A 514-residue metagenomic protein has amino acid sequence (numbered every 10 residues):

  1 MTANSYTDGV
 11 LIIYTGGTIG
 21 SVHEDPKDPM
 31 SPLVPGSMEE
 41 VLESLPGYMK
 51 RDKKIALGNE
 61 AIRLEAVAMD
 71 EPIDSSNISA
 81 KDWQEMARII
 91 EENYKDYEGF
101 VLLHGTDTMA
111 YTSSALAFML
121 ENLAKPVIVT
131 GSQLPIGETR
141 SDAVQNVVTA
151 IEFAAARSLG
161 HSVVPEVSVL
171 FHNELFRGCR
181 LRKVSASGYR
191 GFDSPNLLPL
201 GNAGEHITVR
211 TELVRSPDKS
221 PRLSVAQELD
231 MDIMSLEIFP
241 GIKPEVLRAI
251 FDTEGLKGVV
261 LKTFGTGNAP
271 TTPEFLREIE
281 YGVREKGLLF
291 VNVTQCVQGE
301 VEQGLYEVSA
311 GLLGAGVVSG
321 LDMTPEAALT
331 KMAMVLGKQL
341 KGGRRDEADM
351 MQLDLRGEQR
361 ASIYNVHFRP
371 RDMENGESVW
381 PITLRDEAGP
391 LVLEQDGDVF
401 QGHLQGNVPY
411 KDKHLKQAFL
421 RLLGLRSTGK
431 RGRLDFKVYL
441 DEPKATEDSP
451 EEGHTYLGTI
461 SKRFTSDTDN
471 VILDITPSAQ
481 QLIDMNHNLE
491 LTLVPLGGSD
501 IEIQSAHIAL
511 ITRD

Functional and structural regions predicted by a protein language model:
T2-E92: ATP/NTP phosphate-donor binding region
T7, I13, S37-K54, R177-T272 (+1 more regions): Accessory alpha-helical/coil subdomains and C-terminal extensions that flank or cap enzyme catalytic cores
L103-K125, T271-I279, V308, L423: Short Gly/Thr/Asp-enriched flexible loops that form oxyanion-binding sites at enzyme active sites
V129-H206: Internal gly/pro-rich beta-alpha loop/helix module that stabilizes soluble enzyme cofactors or their anionic handles
T266-A388, F464: C-terminal non-catalytic interaction/assembly regions of soluble proteins
L425-S427, L440, N486-N488, V494-D514: Exposed low-complexity, polar/acidic, P/S/T/G-rich flexible segments that act as propeptides, protease-susceptible
T428-K437: Short coil-to-beta strand junction motifs in C2/discoidin
Y456-N488, G498: Short, surface-exposed tryptophan/glycine-enriched loops that mediate extracellular molecular recognition
